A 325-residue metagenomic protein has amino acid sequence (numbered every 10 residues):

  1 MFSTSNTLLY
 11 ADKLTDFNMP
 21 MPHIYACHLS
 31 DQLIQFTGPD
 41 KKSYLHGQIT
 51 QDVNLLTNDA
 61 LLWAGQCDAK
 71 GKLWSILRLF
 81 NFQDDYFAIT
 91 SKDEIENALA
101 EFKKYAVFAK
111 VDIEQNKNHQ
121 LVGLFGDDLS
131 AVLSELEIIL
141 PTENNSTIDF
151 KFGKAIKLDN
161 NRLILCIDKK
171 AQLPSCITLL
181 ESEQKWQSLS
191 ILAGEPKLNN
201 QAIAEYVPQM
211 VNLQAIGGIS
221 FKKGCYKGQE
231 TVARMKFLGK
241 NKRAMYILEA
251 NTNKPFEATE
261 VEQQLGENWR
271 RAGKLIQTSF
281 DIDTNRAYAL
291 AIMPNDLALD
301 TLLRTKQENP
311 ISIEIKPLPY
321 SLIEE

Functional and structural regions predicted by a protein language model:
M1-I76, F80: Acidic, proline/glycine-enriched N-terminal capping motif
L14-M21, W63-I76, K104-V107, N145-G153 (+1 more regions): Short amphipathic beta-strand starts and helix->beta connectors
H23-H28, Q32-L33, R78-A193: Acidic, low-complexity central loop/insert segments
G38, A88, G126, G228 (+1 more regions): Residue-level signal for inorganic ion chemistry
D40-L45, I95-L99, L129-L133, K170-I177 (+2 more regions): Short, conserved charged micro-motifs
D59-A60, L136-I148, K254-E262, D300: Glycine-centered loop/turn motifs
C166-E249: Anionic-ligand-binding alpha/beta catalytic cores of soluble enzymes and soluble regulatory domains that recognize
V211-I219, A233-E325: Glycine-rich, small/acidic residue-mixed loop/short-helix segments
